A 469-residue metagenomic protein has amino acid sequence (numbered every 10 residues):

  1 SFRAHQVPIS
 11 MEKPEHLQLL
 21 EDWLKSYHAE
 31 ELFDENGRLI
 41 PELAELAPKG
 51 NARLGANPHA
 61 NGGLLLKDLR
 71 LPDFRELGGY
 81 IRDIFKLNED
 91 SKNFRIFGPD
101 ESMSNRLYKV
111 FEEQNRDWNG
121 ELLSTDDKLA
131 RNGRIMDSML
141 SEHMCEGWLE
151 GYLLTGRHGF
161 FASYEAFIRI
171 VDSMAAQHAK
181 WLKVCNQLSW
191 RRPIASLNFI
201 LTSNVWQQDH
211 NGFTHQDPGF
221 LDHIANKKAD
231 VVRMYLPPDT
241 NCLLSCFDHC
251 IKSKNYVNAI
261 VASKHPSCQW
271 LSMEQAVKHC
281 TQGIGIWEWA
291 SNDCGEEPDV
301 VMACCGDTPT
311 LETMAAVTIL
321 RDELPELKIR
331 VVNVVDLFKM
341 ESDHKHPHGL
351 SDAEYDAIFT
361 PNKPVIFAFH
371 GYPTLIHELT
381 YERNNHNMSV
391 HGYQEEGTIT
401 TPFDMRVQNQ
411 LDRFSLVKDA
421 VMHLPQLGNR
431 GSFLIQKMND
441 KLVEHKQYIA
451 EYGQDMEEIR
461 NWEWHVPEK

Functional and structural regions predicted by a protein language model:
S1-H28, E35, P193-S196, S203-D222 (+1 more regions): Thiamine diphosphate
A4-K92, S102, Y108, E113 (+2 more regions): Hard-cation-handling environments
Q6-P14, G63-F74, F97, R134-M139 (+5 more regions): Hydrophobic alpha-helical scaffolding
A29, F33, K86-F94, N105-L107 (+10 more regions): Intrinsically disordered or highly flexible coil/loop and linker segments, enriched in small and charged/polar residues
F33, G37-R53, F74, D83-D90 (+2 more regions): Active-site cores of enzymes that catalyze phosphoryl transfer or operate on phosphate-rich substrates
G79-D83, G147, G151, K418-M422: Short, hydrophobic/amphipathic alpha-helical patches that form generic packing surfaces within helical domains
S91-I96, D100, S104, G133-I135 (+9 more regions): Beta-sheet entry/capping signal
S104-K228, N241-D248, T310, M314 (+2 more regions): Thiamine diphosphate
